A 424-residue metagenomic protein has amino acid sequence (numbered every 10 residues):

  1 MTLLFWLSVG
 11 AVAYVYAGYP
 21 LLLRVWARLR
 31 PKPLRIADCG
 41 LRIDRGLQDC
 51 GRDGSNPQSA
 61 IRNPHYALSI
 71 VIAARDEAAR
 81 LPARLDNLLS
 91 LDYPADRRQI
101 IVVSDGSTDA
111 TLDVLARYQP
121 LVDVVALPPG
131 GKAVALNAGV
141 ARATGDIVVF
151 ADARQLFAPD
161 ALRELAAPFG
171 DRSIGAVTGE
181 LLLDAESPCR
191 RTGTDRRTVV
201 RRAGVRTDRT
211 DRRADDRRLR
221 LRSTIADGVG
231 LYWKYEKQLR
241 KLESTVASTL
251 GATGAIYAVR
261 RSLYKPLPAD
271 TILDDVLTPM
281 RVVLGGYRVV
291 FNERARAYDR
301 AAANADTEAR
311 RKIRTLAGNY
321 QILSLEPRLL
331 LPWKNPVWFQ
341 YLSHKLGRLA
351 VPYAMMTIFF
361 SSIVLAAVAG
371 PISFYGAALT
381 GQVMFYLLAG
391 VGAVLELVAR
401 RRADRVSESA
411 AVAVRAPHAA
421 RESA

Functional and structural regions predicted by a protein language model:
M1-A37, R62-N87: N-proximal low-complexity "stem/linker" segments adjacent to membrane-targeting elements
Y66-S69, Q99, L277: Cell-envelope/extracellular polymer assembly enzymes that use nucleotide-activated donors
E77, N87, P94, S104-L112 (+2 more regions): A conserved acidic beta->alpha catalytic loop
A79-A83, R97, T108-R117, D160: Acidic helix N-cap motif at the loop->helix transition within catalytic regions of sugar-transfer enzymes
A95-I101, L112-R142, E180, D227-K234 (+1 more regions): Conserved donor nucleotide-binding strand/loop of the catalytic core
V148: Short aromatic/hydrophobic "clamp" motif used to bind/position activated sugar donors
F169-R172, A176-C189, R220, I225-E236 (+2 more regions): Catalytic donor/gating beta->alpha subdomain of glycosyltransferases that bind UDP-sugars
D299, R348-A424: Membrane-embedded multi-pass helical conduit in multi-pass membrane proteins, especially envelope-biosynthetic
